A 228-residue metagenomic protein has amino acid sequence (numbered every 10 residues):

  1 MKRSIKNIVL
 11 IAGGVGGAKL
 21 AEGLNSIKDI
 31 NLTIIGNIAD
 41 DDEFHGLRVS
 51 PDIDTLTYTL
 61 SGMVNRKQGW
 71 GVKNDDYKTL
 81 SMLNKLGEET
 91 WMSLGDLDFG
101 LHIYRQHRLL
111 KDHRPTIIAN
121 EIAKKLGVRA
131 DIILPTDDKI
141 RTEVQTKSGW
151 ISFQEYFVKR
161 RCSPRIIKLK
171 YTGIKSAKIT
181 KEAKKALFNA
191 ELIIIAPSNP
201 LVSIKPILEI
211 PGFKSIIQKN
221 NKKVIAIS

Functional and structural regions predicted by a protein language model:
R3-I8: Extreme N-terminal starter segment of soluble prokaryotic enzymes
V9-I11, I194-A196, I225-I227: Structural motif
G16-A21, V202-P206: Short glycine/serine/threonine-rich phosphate/pyrophosphate-binding segments that cradle anionic phosphate groups
K19-L32: A short, Lys/Arg-enriched amphipathic alpha-helix followed by its capping loop at the start of a domain
D29-I30, N220-V224: A short helix->loop->beta-strand "cap" motif at the edges of active sites that frequently abuts
N37-Y171: Electropositive, gly/pro-rich neighborhoods at or near active sites that engage anionic ligands
A190: An anion/phosphate-binding loop that grips the pyrophosphate of nucleotide cofactors and donors
I207-K214: Charged helix-capping and loop-helix junction motifs
